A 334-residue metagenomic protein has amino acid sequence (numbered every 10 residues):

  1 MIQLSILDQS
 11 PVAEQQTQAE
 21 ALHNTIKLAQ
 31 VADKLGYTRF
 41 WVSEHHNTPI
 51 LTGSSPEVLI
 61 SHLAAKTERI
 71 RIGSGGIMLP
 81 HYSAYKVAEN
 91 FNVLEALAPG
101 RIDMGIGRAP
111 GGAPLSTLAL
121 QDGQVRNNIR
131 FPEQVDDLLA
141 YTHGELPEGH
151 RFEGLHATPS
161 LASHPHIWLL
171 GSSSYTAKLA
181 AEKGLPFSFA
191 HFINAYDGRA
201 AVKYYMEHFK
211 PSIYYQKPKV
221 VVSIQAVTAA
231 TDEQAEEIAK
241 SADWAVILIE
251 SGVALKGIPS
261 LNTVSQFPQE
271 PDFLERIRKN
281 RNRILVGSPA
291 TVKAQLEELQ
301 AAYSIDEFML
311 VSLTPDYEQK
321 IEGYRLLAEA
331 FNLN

Functional and structural regions predicted by a protein language model:
M1-I70: N-terminal beta1-alpha1-beta2 module of alpha/beta enzyme domains
I2, I6-Q18, P80-L146, F187: Flexible, glycine-rich active-site loops centered on histidine and acidic residues that chelate a metal or position
Q3-I6, R39, R69-G76, R101-G105 (+4 more regions): Structural preference for beta-strand elements that scaffold enzyme active sites
L4, G36, E44, L63 (+5 more regions): Conserved, mostly hydrophobic/aromatic
D8-H23, I77-Y85, L161-G171, A229 (+1 more regions): Active-site mouth loops of central-metabolism enzymes
D33, I60-E68, E95-R101, A181-E182 (+2 more regions): Acidic (Asp/Glu)-rich catalytic clusters
Q124-H156, D197-Y303: An alpha-helical appendage that flanks or caps ligand/catalytic pockets
S173-Y196, V202: A conserved active-site cap/scaffold subdomain adjacent to cofactor or substrate pockets
